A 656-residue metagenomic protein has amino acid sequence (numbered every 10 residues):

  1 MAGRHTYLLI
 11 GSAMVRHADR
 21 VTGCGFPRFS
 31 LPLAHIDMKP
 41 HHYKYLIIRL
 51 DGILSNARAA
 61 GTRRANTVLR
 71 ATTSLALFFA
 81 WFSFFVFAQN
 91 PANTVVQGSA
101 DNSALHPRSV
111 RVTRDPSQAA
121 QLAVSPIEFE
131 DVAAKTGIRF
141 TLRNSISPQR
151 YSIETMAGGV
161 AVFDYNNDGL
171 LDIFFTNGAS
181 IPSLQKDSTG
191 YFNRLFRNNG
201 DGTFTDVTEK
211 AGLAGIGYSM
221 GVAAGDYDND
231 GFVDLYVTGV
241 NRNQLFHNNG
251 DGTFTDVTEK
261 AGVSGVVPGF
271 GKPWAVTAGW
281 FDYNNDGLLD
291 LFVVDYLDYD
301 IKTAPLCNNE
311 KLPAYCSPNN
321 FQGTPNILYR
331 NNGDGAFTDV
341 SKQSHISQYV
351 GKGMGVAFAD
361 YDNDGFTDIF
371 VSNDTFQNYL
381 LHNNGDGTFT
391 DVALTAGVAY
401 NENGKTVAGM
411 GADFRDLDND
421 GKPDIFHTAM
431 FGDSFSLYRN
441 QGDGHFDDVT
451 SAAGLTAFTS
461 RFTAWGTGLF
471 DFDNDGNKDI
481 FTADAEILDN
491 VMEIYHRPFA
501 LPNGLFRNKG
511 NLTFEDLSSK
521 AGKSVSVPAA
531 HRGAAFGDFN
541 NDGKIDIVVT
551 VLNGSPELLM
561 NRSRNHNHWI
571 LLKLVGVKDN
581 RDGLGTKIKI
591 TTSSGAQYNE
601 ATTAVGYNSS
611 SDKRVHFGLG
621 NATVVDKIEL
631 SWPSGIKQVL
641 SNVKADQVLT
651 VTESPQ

Functional and structural regions predicted by a protein language model:
M1, H5-A18, C24-V68: N-terminal secretory signal peptides that target proteins for export/translocation
T72-F85: Bacterial N-terminal signal peptides
Q89-T155, F192-G217, H247-P273, T303-G351 (+5 more regions): Blade-edge motifs of beta-propeller repeat domains
E128, I146, A457, L488 (+2 more regions): Gly/Ser/Thr/Pro-enriched helix-cap/hinge segments flanking short amphipathic alpha-helices
A157-N167, S219-F232, H247, A275-N285 (+5 more regions): Beta-propeller blade termini
I173-N177, G231-G239, L291-D295, D368-N373 (+4 more regions): Hydrophobic beta-strand segments that make up the repeating blades of beta-propeller and related beta-repeat
A179-P182, D298-D300, F376-Q377, G432-D433 (+1 more regions): Short glycine/acidic-enriched loop and turn motifs that connect beta-strands
Q185-Y191, V240-N241, N319-T324, T375-F376 (+3 more regions): Short, solvent-exposed loop/turn segments at conserved positions within beta-propeller repeat blades
